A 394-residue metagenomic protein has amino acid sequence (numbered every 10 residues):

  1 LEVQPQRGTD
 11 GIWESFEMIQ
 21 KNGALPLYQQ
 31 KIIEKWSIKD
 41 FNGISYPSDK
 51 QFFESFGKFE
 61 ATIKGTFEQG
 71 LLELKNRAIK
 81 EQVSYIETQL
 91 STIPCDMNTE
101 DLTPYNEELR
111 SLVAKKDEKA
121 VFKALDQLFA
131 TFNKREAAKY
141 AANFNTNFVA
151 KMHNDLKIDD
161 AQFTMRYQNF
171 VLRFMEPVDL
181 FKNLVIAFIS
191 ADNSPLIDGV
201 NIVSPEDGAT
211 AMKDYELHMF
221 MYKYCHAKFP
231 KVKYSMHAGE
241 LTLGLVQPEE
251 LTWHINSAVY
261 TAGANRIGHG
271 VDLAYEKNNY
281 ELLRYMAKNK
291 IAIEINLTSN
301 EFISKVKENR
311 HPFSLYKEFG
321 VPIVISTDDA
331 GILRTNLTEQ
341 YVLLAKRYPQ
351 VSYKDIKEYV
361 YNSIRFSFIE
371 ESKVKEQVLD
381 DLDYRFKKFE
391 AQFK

Functional and structural regions predicted by a protein language model:
L1-K394: Metal-cofactor-binding active-site regions of metalloenzymes
